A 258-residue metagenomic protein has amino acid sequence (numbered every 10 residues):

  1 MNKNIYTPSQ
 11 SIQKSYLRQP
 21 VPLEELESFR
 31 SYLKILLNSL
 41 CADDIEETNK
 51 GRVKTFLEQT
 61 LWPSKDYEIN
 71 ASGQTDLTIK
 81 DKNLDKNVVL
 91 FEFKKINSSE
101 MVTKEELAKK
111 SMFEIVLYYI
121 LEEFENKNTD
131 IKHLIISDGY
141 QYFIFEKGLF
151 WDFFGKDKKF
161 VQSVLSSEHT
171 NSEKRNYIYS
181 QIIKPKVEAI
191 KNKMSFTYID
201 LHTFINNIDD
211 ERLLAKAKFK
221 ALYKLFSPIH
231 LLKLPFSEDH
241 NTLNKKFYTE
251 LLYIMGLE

Functional and structural regions predicted by a protein language model:
M1-K65, K220, K224, K245-E250: Charged, often low-complexity linker/regulatory segments
E25-E27, T75, K80-A108, V116-E258: Charged, often flexible domain-edge or linker segments that flank or initiate folded functional domains
I45-K50, K104-E114: Phosphate/oxyanion-binding active-site loops and adjacent basic polyanion-contact surfaces
V53-L61, I115, Y119-F124: Hydrophobic, Leu/Ile/Phe/Ala-enriched alpha-helical segments that form helix-helix packing faces
T55-V89: Active-site metal-binding core of divalent-cation-utilizing nuclease and nuclease-like domains
